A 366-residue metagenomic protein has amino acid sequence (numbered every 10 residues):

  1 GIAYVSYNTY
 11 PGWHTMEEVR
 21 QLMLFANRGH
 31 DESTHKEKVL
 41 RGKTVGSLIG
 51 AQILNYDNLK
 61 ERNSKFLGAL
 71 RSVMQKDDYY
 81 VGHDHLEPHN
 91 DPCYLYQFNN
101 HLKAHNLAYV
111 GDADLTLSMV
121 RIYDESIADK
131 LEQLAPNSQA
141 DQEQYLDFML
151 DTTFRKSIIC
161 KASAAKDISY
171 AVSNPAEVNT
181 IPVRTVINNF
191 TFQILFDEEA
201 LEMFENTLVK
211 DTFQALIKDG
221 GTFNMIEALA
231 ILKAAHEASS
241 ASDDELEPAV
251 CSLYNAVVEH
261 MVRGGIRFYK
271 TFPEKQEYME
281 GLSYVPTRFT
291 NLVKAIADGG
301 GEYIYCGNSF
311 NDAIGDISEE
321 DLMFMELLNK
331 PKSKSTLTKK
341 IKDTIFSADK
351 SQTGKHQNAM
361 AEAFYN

Functional and structural regions predicted by a protein language model:
G1-Y10, P92-L95, V110, C160-S163 (+1 more regions): Catalytic cores of nucleotide-enabled group-transfer and carboxylate-activating enzymes in metabolic and assembly-line
I2-R62: Conserved class I S-adenosyl-L-methionine
Y10-E17, L117-R121, K166, K275 (+1 more regions): Flexible loop/turn segments at secondary-structure boundaries
E17-M23, K65-P88: Short, glycine-/aromatic-enriched active-site segment of Class I SAM-dependent methyltransferases
K36-K60, A162-N189: Flexible, glycine-/basic-rich loop-and-beta segments that form/coincide with the SAM-dependent methyltransferase
H83, H89-S169, N174-V178: Glycine-rich, aromatic-lined ligand/substrate-binding cores of catalytic and carbohydrate-binding domains
V120-A135, A140-R155, I159, A200-N366: Long, charge-rich, low-complexity alpha-helical segments
Y170-Q214: Charged, amphipathic alpha-helical linkers/stalks
